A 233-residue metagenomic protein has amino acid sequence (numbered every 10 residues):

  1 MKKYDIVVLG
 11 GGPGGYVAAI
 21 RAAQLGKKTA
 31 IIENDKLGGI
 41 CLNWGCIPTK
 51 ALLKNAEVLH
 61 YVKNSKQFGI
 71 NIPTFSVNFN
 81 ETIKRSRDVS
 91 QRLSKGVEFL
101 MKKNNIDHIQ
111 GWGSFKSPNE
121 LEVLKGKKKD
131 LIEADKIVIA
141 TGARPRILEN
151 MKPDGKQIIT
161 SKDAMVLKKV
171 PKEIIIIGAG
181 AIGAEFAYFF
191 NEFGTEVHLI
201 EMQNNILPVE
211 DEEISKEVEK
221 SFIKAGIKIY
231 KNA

Functional and structural regions predicted by a protein language model:
M1-G12, V170-G180: Beta1/beta-strand and adjacent pyrophosphate-binding region of the FAD-binding site in flavoprotein oxidoreductases
K2-Y4, I20-K27, I32-V170, Q203-L207 (+2 more regions): Glycine-rich flavin
Y4-I31, G183-E192: N-terminal Rossmann-like FAD-binding beta1-loop-alpha1 element of flavoenzymes
V7-L9, A30, I139, I175 (+1 more regions): Conserved hydrophobic packing residues within short motifs/helices of P-loop NTPase cores of ABC-family ATPases
Q157, K168-N205, V209-E210: Rossmann-like NAD(P)H-binding beta-loop-alpha module
A233: Flavin (primarily FAD) cofactor-binding/catalytic cores of flavoenzymes
